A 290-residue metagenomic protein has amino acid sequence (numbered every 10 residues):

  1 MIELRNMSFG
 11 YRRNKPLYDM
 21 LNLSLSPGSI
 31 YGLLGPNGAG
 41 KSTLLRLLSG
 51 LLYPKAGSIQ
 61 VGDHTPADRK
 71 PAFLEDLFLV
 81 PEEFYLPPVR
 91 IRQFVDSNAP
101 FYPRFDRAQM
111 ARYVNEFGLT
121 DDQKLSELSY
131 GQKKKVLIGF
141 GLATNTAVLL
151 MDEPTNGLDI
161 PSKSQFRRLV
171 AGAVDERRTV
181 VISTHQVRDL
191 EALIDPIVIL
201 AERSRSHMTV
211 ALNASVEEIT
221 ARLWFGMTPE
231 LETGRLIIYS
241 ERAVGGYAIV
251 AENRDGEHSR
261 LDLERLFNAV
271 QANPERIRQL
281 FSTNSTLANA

Functional and structural regions predicted by a protein language model:
M1-M20, P27: A short, flexible loop at the N-terminus of ABC-type nucleotide-binding domains that lies
L34-P36: The feature captures the beta-strand-to-loop junction immediately N-terminal to the Walker
S49: Helix-to-loop junction immediately C-terminal to a conserved catalytic motif
G57-D68, A72-F73: Conserved ABC transporter NBD signature motif
A72, L79-V136: ABC-family P-loop ATPase nucleotide-binding domains
L149-E153: Catalytic Walker B motif of ABC-type/P-loop ATPase nucleotide-binding domains
T155-D159: Short loop immediately C-terminal to the Walker-B catalytic DE motif in ABC-type ATPase nucleotide-binding domains
F166-V181, H185-V250: ABC transporter nucleotide-binding domain
